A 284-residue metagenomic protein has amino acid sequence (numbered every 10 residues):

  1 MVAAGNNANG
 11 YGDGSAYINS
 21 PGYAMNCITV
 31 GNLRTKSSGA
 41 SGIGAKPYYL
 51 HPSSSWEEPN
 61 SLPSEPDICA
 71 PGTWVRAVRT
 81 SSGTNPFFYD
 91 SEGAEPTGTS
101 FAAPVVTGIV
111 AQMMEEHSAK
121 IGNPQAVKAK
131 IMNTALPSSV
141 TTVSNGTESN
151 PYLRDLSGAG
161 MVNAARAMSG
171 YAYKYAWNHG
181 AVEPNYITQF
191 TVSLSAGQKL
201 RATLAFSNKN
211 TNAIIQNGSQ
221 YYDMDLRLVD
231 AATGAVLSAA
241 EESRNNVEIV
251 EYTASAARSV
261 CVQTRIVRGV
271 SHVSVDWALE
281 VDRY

Functional and structural regions predicted by a protein language model:
M1-A3, I28-G31, P66-A70, R76-A77 (+5 more regions): Structural recognition of the beta-strand scaffold that forms the well-ordered cores of secreted hydrolase catalytic
M1-V2, G12-G31, G44-A70, T97 (+3 more regions): Mature extracellular/periplasmic domains of secretome proteins
G5, N150-M224, E280-V281: Secreted peptidase-domain scaffold signal
N9-S15, S38-S41, N212: Extracytoplasmic/secreted cell-surface and envelope-processing proteins
S20, G72-G146: Hydrolase catalytic cores
L33-G44, L50-A103, S238-A239: Catalytic-core environment of secreted peptidases
A126-A129, T188-F190, N217-Q220, R227-A232 (+1 more regions): C-terminal edge strands of extracellular/lumenal beta-sandwich accessory domains
N246-A254: Beta-sandwich interaction modules
